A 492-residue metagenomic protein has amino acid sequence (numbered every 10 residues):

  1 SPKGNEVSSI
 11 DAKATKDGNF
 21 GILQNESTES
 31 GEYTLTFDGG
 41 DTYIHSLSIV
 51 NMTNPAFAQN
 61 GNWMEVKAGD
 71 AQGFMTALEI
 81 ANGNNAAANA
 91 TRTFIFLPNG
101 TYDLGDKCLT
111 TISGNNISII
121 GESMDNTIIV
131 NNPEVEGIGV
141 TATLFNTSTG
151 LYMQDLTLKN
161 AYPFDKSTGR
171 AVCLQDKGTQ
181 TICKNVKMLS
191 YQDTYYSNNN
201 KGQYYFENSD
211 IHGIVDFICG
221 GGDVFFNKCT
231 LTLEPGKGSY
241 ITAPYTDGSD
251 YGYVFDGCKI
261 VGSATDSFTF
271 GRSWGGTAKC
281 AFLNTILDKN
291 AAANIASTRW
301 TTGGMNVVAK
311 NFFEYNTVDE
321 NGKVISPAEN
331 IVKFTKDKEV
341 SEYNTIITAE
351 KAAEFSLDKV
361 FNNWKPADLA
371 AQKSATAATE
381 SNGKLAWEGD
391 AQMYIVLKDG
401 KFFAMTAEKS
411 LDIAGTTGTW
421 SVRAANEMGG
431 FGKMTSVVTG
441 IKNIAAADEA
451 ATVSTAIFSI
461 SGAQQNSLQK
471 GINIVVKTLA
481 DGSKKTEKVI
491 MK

Functional and structural regions predicted by a protein language model:
S1-A56: Extracytoplasmic
N25-E29, L411-W420, S467-Q469: Surface-exposed, short loops/turns at beta-strand junctions within beta-sandwich domains
G40, W387-Y394, T417, A450-V453: Short proline/glycine-enriched turn/loop motifs at strand-loop junctions of beta-rich domains
I44-I49, E427-G440, K485-M491: Edge beta-strands of extracellular beta-sandwich domains
F57-K67, A71-N382, A391-I395, G400 (+1 more regions): Sequence-level preference for short, compositionally simple segments enriched in small aliphatic or small polar residues
A377-A386, T439-A445: Short coil/turn motif common to extracellular beta-sandwich-like domains
I395-K401, V438-K492: C-terminal outer-membrane/trafficking sorting elements
